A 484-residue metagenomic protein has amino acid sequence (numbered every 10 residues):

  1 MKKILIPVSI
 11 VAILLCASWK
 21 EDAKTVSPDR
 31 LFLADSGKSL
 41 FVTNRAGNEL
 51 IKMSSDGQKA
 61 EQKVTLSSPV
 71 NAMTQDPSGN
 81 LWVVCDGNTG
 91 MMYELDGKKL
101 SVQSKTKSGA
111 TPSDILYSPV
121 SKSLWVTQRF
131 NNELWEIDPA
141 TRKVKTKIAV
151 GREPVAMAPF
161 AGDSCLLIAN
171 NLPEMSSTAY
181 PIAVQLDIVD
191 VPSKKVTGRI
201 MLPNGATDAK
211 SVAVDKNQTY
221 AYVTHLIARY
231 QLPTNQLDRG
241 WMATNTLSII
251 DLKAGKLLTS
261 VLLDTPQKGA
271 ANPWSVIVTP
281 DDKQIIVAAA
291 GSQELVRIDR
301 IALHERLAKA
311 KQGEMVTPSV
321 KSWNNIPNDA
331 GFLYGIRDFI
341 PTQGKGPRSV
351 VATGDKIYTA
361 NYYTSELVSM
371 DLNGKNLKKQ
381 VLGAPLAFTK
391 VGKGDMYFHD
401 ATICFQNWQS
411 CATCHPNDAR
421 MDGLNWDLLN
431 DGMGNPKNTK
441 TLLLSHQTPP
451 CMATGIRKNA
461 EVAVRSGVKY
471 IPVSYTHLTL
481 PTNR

Functional and structural regions predicted by a protein language model:
K20-D22, K59-V64, S101-T106, K143-I148 (+4 more regions): A short beta-strand motif characteristic of beta-propeller blades
D22-N48: Beta-strand-rich domains and repeat architectures in extracellular enzymes and scaffolds, especially beta-propellers
K38, S78-N80, V120-K122, G162-S164 (+3 more regions): Short coil/turn segments that connect the beta-strands within blades of beta-propeller domains
V42, V83-V84, V126, I168 (+3 more regions): Residue position within the beta-strands of beta-propeller blades
S54-G57, D96-K99, D138-R142, V191-K194 (+3 more regions): Short loop/turn segments that connect beta-strands within beta-propeller blades
S118, T178, K194, G198 (+4 more regions): Periplasmic c-type cytochrome electron-transfer domains
